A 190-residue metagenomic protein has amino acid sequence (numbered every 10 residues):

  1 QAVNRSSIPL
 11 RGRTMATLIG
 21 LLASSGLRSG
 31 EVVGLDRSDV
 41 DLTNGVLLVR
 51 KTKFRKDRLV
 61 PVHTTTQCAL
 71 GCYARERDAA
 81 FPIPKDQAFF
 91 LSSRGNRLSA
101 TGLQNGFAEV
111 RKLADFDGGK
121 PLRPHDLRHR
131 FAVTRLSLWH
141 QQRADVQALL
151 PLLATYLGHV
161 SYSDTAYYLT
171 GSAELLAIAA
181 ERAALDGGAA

Functional and structural regions predicted by a protein language model:
Q1-A190: Conserved catalytic core of the tyrosine transesterase superfamily
